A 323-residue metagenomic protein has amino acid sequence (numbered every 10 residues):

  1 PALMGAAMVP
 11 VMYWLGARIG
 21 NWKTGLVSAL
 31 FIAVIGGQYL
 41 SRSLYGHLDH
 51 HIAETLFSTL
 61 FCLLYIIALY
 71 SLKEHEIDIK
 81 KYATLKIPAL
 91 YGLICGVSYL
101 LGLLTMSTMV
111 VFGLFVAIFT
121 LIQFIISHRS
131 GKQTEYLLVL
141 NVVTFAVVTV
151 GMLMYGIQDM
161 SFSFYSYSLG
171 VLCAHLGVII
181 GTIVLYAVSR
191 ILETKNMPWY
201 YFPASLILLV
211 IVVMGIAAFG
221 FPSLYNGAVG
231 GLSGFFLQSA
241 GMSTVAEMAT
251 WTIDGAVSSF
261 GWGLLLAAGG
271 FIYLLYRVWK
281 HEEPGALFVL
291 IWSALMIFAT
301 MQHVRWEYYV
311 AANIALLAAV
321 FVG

Functional and structural regions predicted by a protein language model:
P1, L15, V34, F271 (+2 more regions): Multi-pass membrane glycosyltransferase architecture that uses lipid-linked
P1-A2, H50, E54, T108-F112 (+5 more regions): Alpha-helical transmembrane segments of polytopic membrane proteins
P1-L15, K23-A83, I87-I125, L140-Q158 (+1 more regions): Membrane-embedded helix bundles of polyisoprenyl
A17-G25, I126-Y136, I191-M197, R277-A286 (+1 more regions): Membrane-helix interface "capping/anchor" motifs
K73, I77-Y82, F112-F202, V320-G323: Perimembrane helix-loop-helix junctions
L169-R190, F202-W279, G285: Alpha-helical transmembrane segments at the extracellular/periplasmic loop-to-helix junctions of multi-pass membrane
K195-N196, A218-V229, R305-N313: Juxtamembrane/interface segments at transmembrane-helix termini
L295, Q302-G323: Hydrophobic/aromatic-rich transmembrane helices and adjacent perimembrane loops
